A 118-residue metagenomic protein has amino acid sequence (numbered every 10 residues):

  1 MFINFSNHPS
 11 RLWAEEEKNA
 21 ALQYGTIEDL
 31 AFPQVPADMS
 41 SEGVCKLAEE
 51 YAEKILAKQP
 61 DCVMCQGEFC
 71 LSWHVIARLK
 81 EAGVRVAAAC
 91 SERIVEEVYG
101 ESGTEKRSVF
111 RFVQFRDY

Functional and structural regions predicted by a protein language model:
M1-C62, H74-A77, E81-Y118: Long, low-complexity, Lys/Arg-enriched
C62-C70: N-terminal glycine-rich "phosphate-gripper" loop used for MgATP/nucleotide binding and carboxylate activation
